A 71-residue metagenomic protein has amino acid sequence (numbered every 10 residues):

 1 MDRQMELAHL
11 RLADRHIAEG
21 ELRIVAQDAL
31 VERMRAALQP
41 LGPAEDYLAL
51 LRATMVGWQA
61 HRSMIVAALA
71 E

Functional and structural regions predicted by a protein language model:
M1-E71: Anionic, Ser/Thr-rich low-complexity intrinsically disordered regions
